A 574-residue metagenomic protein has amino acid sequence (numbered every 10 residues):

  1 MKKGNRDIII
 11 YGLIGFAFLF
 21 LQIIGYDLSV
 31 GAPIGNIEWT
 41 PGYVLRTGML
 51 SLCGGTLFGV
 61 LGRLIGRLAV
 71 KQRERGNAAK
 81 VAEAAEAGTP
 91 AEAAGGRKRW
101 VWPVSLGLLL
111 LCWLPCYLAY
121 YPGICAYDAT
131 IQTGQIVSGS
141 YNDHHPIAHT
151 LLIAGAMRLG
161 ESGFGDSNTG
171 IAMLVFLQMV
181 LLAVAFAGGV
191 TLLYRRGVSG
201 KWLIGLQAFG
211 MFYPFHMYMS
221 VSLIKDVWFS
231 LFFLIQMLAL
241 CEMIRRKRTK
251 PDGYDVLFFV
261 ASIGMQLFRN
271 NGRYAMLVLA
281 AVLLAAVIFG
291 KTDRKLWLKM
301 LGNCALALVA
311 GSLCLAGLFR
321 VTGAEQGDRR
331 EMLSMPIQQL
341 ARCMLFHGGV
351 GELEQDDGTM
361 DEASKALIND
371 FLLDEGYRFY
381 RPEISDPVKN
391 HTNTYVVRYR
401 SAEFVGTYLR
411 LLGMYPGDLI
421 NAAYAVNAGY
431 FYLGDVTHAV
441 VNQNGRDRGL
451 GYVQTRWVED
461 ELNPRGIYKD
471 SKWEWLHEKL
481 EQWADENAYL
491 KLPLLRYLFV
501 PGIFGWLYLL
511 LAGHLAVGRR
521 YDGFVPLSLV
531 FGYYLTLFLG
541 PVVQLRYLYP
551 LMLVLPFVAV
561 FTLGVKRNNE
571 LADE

Functional and structural regions predicted by a protein language model:
G48, I147-L151, S162-A187: Loop-to-helix entry region of an early transmembrane alpha helix in multi-pass inner-membrane enzymes
T56, F176-G197, I235: Transmembrane-helix motifs of polytopic, lipid-linked glycan transferases
Y120-Q132, S140-A156, G160-T169: Extracytoplasmic catalytic/substrate-binding loops of multi-pass membrane glycan-assembly enzymes
Y127, Y218-F229: Short acidic/glycine- and proline-prone juxtamembrane loop motifs at membrane-interface regions of multi-pass membrane
V137, G188, F229-R246, S262 (+2 more regions): Specific aromatic-rich, kink-prone transmembrane helix
T169-M173, V426-P526, V530: Membrane-interface anchor segments at the N-terminal boundary of transmembrane helices in multi-pass membrane enzymes
Y254-R269, A307-G311: Membrane-interface alpha helices of multi-pass inner-membrane proteins
A324-W473: Membrane-proximal stem/loop segments at transmembrane-domain junctions that anchor or position
